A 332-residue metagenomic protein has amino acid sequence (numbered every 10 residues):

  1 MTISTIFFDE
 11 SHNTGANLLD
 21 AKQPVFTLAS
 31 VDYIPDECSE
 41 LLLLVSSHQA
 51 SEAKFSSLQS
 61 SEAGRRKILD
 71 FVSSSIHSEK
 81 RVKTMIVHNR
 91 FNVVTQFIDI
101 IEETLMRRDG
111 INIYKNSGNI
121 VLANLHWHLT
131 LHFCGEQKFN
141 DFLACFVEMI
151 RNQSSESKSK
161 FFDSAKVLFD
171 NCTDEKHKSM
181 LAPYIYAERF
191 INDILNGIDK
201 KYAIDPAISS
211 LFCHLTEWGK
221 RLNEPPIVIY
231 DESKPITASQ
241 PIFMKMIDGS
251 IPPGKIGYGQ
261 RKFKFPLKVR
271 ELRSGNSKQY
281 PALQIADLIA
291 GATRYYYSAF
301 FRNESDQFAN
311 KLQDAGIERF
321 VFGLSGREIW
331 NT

Functional and structural regions predicted by a protein language model:
M1-T332: Phosphate-ester processing/binding pockets and catalytic centers
